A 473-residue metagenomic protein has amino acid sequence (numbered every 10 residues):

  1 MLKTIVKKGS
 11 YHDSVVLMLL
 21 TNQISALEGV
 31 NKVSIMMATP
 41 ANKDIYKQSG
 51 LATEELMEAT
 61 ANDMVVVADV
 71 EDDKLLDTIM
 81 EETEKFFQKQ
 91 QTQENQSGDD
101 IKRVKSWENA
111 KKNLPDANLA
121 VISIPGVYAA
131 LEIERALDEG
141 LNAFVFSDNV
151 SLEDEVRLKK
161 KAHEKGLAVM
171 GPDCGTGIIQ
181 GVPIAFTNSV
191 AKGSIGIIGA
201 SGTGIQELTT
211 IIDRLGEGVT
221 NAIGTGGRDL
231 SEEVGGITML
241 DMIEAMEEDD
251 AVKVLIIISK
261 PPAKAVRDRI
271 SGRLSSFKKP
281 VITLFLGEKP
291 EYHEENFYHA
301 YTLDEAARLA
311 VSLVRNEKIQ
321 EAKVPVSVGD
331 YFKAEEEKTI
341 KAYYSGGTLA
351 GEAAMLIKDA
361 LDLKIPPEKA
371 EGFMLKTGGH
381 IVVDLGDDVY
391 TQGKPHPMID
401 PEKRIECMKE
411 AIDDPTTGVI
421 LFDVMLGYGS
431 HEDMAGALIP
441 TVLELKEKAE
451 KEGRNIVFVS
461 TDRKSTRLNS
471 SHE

Functional and structural regions predicted by a protein language model:
M1-S470: Catalytic-core regions of core metabolic enzymes, especially those transforming organic acids/acyl-group intermediates
